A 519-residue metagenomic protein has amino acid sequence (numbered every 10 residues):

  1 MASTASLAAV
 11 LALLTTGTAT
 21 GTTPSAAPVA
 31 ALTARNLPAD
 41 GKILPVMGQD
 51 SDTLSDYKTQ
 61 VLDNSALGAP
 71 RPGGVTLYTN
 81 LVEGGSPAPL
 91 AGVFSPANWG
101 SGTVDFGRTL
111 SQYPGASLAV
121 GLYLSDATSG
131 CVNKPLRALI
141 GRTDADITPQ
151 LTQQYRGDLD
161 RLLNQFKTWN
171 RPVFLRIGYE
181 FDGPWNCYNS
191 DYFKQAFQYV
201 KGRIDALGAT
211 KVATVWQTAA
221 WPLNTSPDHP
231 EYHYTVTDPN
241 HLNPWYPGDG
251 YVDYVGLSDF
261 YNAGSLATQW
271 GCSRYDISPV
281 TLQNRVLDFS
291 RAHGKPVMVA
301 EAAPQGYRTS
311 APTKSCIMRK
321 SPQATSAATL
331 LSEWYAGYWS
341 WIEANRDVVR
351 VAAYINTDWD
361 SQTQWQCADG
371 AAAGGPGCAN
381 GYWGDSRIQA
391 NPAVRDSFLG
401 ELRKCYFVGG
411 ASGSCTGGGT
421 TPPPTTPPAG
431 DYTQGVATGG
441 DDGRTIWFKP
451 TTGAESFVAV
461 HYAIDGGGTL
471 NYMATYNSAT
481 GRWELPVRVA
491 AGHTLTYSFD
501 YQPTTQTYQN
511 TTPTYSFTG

Functional and structural regions predicted by a protein language model:
M1-A26: Secretory targeting and sorting signals
A27-S101: Boundary/entry segment of secreted carbohydrate-active catalytic domains
L32-T59, T79, V173, P296-G417: Substrate-binding cleft of secreted/luminal carbohydrate-active enzymes
V61-P70, S101-A119, L162-N170, P244-G250 (+2 more regions): Acidic (Asp/Glu)-rich catalytic clusters
P70-V82, H241-Y275, A300, I355-T357: Aromatic- and acid-rich polysaccharide-binding/catalytic face of secreted or lumenal carbohydrate-active enzymes
Y78-A220, D228, Y232-V236, Q323-T325 (+4 more regions): Substrate-binding cleft of extracellular glycoside hydrolase catalytic domains
F94-T109, P114-Y123, G250, F260-S310: Glycoside hydrolase catalytic-domain groove-lining segments
G417-G519: Glycan-association/targeting regions that enable binding to alpha-glucans and other polysaccharides
